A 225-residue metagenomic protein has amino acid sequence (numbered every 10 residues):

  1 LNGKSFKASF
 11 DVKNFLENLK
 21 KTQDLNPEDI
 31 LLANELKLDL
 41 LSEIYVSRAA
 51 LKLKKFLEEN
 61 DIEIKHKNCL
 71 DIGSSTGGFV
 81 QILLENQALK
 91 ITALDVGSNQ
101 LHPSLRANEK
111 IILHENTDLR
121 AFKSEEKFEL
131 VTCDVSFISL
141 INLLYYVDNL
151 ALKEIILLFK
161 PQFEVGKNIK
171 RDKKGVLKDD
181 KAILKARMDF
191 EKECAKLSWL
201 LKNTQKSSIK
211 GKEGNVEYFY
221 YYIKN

Functional and structural regions predicted by a protein language model:
F10, N14-E63: S4-like RNA-binding module at protein N-termini
K65-S75: Conserved class I S-adenosyl-L-methionine
T76-Q87: Conserved SAM-binding loop of SAM-dependent methyltransferases across substrates and taxa, primarily the Class I
L94-L140: S-adenosyl-L-methionine
I141-I156: A short glycine-rich, Lys/Arg-flanked "PGG" loop and its adjoining helix->strand segment in the class I
L152-G166: Conserved beta-strand signature within the Rossmann-like core of class I S-adenosyl-L-methionine
Q162-T204: C-terminal substrate-binding/active-site "lid" region of AdoMet-derived donor-dependent transferases
K206-N225: Core SAM-dependent methyltransferase catalytic element
